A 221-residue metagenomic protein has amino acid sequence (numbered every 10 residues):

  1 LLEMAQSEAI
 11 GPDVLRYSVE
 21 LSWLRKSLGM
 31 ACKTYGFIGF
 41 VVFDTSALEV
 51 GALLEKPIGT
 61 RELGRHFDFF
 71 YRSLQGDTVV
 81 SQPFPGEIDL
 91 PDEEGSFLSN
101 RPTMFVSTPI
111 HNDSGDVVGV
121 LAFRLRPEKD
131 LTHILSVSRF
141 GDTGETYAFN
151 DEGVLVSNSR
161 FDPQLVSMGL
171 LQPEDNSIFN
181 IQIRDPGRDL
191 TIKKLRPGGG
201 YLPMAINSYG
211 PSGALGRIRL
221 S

Functional and structural regions predicted by a protein language model:
L1-E3, G39, F69, V106 (+3 more regions): Generic detector of bulky aromatic hydrophobic side chains
L1-S22, T45-E55, E128-K129: Extracellular/periplasmic ligand-binding regions of membrane signal-transduction receptors
M4-E20, S27-A31, V156-F179: Solvent-exposed, charged interface segments at domain starts and junctions
S7-V14, S18, G64-F67, G199 (+1 more regions): Serine-centered coil/turn micro-motif
L21-G29, E128, T132-L135: Short amphipathic alpha-helical segments
W23-R25, G29-R124: Extracytoplasmic/periplasmic ligand-binding sensor regions of membrane-associated signaling proteins
A52-L53, G64-R65, L90-D92, D113 (+1 more regions): Intrinsic low-complexity, intrinsically disordered coil/linker regions enriched in small/polar and charged residues
